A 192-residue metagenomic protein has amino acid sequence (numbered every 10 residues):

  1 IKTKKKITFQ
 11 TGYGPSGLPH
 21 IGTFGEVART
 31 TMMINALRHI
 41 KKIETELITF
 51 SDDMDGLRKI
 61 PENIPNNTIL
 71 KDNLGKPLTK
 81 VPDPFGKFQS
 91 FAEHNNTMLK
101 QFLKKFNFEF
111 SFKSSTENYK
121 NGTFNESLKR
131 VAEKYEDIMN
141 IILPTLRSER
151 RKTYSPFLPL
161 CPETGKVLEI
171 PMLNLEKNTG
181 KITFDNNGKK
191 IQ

Functional and structural regions predicted by a protein language model:
I1-E62: N-terminal catalytic cores of NTP/NDP-binding nucleotidyl/phosphoryl-transfer enzymes
P15-I21, L78-S90, T116, K120: The substrate-binding groove and active-site-proximal loops of carbohydrate-active enzymes, especially glycoside
E26, A92, R150: Charged, low-complexity surface patches
R29-A36, N95-M98, P144-L146: Short alpha-helical segments and helix-capping/turn motifs at coil-helix boundaries
M33-L37, L99-N107, Y135: Hydrophobic, Leu/Ile/Phe/Ala-enriched alpha-helical segments that form helix-helix packing faces
M54-K71, S127-L128, A132: Charged, often glycine-rich, active-site loop that binds/positions anionic groups
N67-F106: A glycine-rich helix N-cap at a beta->alpha junction
K104, F108-Q192: Active-site cores that bind ATP or allylic diphosphates and position pyrophosphate for catalysis
